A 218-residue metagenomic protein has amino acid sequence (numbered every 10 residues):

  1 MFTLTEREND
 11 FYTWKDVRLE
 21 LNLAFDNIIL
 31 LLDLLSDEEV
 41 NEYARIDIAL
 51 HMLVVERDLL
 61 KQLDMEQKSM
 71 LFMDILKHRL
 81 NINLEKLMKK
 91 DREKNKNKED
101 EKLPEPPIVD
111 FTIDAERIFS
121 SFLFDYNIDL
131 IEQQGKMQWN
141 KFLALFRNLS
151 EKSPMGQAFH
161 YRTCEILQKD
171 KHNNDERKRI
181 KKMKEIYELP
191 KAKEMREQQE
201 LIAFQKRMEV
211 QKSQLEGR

Functional and structural regions predicted by a protein language model:
M1-K61: Short N-terminal mixed-charge amphipathic segments
L21, E39-Y43, K61-M65, S69 (+2 more regions): Intrinsic-disorder-associated interaction segments
I28, I46, K68-S69, E176-R179 (+1 more regions): Short amphipathic alpha-helical segments that mediate assembly, nucleic-acid/protein binding, or membrane association
S36-E39, A44-K102: A broadly used, surface-exposed interaction patch
M73-R218: C-terminal charged interaction modules
